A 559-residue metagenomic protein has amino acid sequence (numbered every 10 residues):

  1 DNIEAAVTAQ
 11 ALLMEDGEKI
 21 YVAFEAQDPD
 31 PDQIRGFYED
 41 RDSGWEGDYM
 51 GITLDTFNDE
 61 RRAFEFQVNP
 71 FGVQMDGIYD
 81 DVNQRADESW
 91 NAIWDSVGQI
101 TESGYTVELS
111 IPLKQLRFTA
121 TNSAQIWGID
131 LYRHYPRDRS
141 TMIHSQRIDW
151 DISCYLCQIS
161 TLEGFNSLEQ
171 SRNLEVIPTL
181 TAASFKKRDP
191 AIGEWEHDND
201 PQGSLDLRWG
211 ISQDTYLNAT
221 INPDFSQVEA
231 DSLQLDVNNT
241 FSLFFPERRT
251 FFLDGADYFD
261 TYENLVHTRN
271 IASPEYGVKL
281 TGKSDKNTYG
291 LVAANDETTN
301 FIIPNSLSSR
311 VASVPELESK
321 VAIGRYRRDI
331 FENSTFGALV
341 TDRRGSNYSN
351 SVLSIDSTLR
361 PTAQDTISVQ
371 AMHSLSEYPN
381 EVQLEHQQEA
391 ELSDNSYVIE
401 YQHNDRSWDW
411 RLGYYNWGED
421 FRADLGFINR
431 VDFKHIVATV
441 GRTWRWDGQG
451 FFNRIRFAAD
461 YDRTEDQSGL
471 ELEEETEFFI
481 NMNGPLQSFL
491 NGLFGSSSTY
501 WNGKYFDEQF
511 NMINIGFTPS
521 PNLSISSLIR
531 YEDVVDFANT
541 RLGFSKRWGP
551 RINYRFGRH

Functional and structural regions predicted by a protein language model:
D1-R328, G337, N347: Structural preference for beta-rich elements and adjacent junctions enriched in aromatics
A5-V7, R172, W195-G203, A272-Y276 (+8 more regions): Residues that define the transmembrane beta-barrel architecture of outer-membrane proteins
Y21-A23, E65, E108, G128 (+11 more regions): Residue-level detector of the transmembrane beta-barrel scaffold of outer-membrane proteins
D28, P70, L113, R133-Y135 (+13 more regions): Transmembrane beta-strands of outer-membrane beta-barrel pores
G36-F37, Y79-D81, M142-H144, R188-E194 (+8 more regions): Outer-membrane beta-barrel translocator domains and adjoining extracellular loop/strand segments of Gram-negative
R117-Q125, N166-L174, D214, K286 (+7 more regions): Short loop/turn motifs that connect adjacent beta-strands in outer-membrane beta-barrel proteins
G164-N166, P178, L205-W209, V278-G282 (+7 more regions): Residues on the lipid-exposed face of transmembrane beta-strands in outer-membrane beta-barrel proteins
S273, M372-H559: Exposed, low-structure sequence patches enriched in small/polar residues
